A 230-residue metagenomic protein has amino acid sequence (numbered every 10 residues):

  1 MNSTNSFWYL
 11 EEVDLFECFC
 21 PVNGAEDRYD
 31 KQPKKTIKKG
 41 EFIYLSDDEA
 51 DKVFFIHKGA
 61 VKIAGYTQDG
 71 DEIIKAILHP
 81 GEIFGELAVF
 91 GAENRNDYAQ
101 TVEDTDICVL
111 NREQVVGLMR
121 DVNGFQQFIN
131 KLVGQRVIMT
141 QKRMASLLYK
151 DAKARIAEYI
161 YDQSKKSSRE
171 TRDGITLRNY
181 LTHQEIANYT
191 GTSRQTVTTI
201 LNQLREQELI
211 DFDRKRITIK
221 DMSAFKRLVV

Functional and structural regions predicted by a protein language model:
M1-K39, I83-F84, A88-V89: Cyclic nucleotide-binding regulatory module and flanking cytosolic helices
G24-Y29, A76-G134, I138: Cyclic-nucleotide recognition modules
E41-D104: Cyclic nucleotide-binding regulatory domains
I56, H79, L110-N111, L181 (+1 more regions): A conserved hydrophobic position in a structured secondary element of the catalytic/binding core that shapes
K58, E82, E113-Q114, Q184 (+1 more regions): Alpha-helix/helix-capping structural signal
R120-Y189: Polybasic "coupling" helices that flank or enter modular domains
K165-V230: Phosphate-/nucleic-acid-contacting segments
